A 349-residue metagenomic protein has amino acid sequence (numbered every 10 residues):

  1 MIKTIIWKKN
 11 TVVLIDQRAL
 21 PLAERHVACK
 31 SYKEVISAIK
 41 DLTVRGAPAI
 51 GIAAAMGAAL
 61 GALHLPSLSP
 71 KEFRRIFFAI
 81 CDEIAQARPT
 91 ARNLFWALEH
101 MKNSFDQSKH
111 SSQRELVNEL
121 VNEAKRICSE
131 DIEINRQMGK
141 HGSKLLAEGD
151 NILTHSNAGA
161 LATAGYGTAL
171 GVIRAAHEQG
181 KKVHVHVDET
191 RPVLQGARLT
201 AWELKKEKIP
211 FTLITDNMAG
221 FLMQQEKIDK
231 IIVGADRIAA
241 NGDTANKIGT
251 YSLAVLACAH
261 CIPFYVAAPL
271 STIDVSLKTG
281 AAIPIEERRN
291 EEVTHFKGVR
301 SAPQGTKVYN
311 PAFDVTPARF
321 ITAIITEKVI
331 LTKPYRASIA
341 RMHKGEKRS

Functional and structural regions predicted by a protein language model:
K3-S108: Long amphipathic alpha-helical segments
I15, A53, G57, A97 (+6 more regions): Short beta-strand segments
V27-T43, R75, K144-I152, F296-G305: Short, hydrophobic/aliphatic alpha-helical segments
A28, Y32-V35, A47, G51 (+13 more regions): Generic structural signal for well-ordered, non-membrane alpha-helical segments in soluble metabolic enzymes
D41-G57, L94, T154-G165, N310-I325: Conserved phosphate/anionic-ligand binding catalytic regions in large, soluble enzymes, centered on
N93-I152, V187-I231: Ligand-binding beta-strand-loop-alpha-helix segment within the catalytic cores of soluble metabolic enzymes
G167-E178, A254: Histidine-anchored nucleotide/phosphate-binding helix
D188-S349: Conserved phosphate- and dinucleotide-binding cores of soluble alpha/beta proteins, encompassing both enzyme active
